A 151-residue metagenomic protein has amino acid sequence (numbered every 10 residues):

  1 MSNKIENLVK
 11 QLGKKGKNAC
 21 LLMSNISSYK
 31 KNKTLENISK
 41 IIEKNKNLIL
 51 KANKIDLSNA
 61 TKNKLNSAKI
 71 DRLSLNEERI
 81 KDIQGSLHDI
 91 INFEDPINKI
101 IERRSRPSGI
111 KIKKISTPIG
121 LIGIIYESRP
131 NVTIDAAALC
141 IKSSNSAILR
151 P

Functional and structural regions predicted by a protein language model:
M1-K111, L139: N-terminal Rossmann-like NAD(P)+-binding subdomain of aldehyde/semialdehyde dehydrogenases
G85, N92, P96-P151: Conserved small-residue-rich beta-alpha loop and adjacent elements that most often cradle the phosphate/pyrophosphate
